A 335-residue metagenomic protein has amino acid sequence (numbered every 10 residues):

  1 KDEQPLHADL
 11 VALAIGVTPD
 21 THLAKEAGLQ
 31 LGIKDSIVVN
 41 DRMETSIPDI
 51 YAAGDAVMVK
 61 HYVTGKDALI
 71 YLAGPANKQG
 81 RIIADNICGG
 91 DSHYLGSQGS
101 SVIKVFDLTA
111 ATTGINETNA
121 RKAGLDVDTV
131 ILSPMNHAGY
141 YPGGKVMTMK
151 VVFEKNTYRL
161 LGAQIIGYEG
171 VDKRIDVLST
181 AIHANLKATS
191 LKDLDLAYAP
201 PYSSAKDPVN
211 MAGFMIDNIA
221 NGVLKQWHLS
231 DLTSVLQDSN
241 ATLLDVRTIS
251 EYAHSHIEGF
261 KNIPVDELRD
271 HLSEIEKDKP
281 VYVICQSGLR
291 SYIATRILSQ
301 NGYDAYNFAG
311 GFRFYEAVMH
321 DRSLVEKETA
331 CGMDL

Functional and structural regions predicted by a protein language model:
Q4-I82, V177, A181: FAD-site-proximal beta/loop scaffold in flavoenzymes
L6, T18-P19, R159, S250-Y252 (+1 more regions): Glycine-rich nucleotide phosphate-binding loop and flanking beta-alpha elements of Rossmann-like dinucleotide-binding
A12, Y51-A53, D128-V130, T242-L244 (+3 more regions): Hydrophobic/aromatic beta-strand patches that form the interior of the parallel beta-sheet core in alpha/beta enzyme
I15-G16, V246-R247, C285: Glycine-rich, N-terminal phosphate-binding loop of Rossmann-like dinucleotide-binding domains
L29, L125, L186, G302-D304: Short phosphate-binding/catalytic loops that engage adenosine nucleotides
A56-Y168, P200, S204, P208-S234: Mid-to-C-terminal Rossmann-like scaffold of FAD/NAD(P)H-dependent oxidoreductases
E169-A188: A short, polar/charged loop-to-alpha-helix boundary motif
T189-A241, I249-P280, Q286-L335: Rhodanese-like catalytic fold shared by cysteine-dependent sulfurtransferases and DSP/PTP-type phosphatases
